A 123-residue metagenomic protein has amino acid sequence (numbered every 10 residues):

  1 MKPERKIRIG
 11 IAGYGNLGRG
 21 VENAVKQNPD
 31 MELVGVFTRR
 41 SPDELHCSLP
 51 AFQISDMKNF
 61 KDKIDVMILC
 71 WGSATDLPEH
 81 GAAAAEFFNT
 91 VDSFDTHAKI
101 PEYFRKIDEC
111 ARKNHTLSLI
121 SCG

Functional and structural regions predicted by a protein language model:
M1-K6: A short, basic/flexible loop-to-alpha-helix module at the beginning of a structural domain
R8-V21: Glycine-rich adenosine-cofactor-binding loop
G20, Q27-C47: NAD(P)-binding Rossmann-fold cofactor-contacting core
L49-K63: Short acidic low-complexity segments
M57, I64-V66, A74-S93: Rossmann-fold NAD(P) dinucleotide-binding segment
W71: Glycine-rich, N-terminal phosphate-binding loop of Rossmann-like dinucleotide-binding domains
T90-S93, S118-C122: General beta-strand structural signal in soluble alpha/beta enzymes
F94-L117: Rossmann-fold NAD(P)-binding glycine/threonine-rich loop
